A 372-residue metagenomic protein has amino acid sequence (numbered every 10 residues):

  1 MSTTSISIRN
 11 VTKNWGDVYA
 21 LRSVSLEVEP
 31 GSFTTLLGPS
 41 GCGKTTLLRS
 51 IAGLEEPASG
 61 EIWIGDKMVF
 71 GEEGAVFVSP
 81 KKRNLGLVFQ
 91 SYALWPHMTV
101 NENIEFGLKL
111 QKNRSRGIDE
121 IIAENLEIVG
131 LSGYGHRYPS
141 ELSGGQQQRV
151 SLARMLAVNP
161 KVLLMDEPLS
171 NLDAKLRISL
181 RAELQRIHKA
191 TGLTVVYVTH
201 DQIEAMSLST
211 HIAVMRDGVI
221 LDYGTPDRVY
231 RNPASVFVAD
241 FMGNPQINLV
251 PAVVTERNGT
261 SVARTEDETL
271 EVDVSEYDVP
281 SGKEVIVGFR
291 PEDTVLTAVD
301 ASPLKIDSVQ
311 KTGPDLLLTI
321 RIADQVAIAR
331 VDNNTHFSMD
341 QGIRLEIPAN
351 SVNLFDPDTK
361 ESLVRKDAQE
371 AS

Functional and structural regions predicted by a protein language model:
S7, E27, W63, R344-E346: ABC ATPase nucleotide-binding domain
K13, S25-V28: Conserved A-loop
L37-P39: The feature captures the beta-strand-to-loop junction immediately N-terminal to the Walker
A52: Helix-to-loop junction immediately C-terminal to a conserved catalytic motif
G60-E72: Conserved ABC transporter NBD signature motif
R83-G86, Q90, L94-F237: ABC ATPase nucleotide-binding domains
P245-V250, V254-S372: Non-catalytic connector elements of ABC transporters
